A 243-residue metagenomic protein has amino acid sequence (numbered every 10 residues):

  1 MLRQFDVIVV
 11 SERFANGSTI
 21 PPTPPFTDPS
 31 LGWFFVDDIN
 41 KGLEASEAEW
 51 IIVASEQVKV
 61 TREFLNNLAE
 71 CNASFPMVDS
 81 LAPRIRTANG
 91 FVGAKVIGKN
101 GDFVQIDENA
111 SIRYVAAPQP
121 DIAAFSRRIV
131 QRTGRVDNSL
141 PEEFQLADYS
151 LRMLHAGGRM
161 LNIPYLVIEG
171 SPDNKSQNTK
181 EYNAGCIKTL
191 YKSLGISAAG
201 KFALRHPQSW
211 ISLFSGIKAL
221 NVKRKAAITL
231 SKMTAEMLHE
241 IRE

Functional and structural regions predicted by a protein language model:
M1-P22: N-proximal low-complexity "stem/linker" segments adjacent to membrane-targeting elements
N40, A48, R62-A73, A147: Short alpha-helix within the catalytic core of nucleotide-sugar-dependent glycosyltransferases
I51: Short aromatic/hydrophobic "clamp" motif used to bind/position activated sugar donors
S55-K59: The conserved acidic donor/metal-binding loop of glycosyltransferases
E63-K95: Conserved donor NDP-sugar-binding/catalytic core segment of glycosyltransferases
Q105-R128: A recurrent flexible, glycine/aromatic-enriched loop bordering the glycosyltransferase active site that acts as
A117-I122, G134-L151, H155-N162, L166-E169: Donor nucleotide-sugar recognition loop
R159-E240: Active-site-adjacent helix/loop segment of glycosyltransferases that harbors family-specific signature motifs
